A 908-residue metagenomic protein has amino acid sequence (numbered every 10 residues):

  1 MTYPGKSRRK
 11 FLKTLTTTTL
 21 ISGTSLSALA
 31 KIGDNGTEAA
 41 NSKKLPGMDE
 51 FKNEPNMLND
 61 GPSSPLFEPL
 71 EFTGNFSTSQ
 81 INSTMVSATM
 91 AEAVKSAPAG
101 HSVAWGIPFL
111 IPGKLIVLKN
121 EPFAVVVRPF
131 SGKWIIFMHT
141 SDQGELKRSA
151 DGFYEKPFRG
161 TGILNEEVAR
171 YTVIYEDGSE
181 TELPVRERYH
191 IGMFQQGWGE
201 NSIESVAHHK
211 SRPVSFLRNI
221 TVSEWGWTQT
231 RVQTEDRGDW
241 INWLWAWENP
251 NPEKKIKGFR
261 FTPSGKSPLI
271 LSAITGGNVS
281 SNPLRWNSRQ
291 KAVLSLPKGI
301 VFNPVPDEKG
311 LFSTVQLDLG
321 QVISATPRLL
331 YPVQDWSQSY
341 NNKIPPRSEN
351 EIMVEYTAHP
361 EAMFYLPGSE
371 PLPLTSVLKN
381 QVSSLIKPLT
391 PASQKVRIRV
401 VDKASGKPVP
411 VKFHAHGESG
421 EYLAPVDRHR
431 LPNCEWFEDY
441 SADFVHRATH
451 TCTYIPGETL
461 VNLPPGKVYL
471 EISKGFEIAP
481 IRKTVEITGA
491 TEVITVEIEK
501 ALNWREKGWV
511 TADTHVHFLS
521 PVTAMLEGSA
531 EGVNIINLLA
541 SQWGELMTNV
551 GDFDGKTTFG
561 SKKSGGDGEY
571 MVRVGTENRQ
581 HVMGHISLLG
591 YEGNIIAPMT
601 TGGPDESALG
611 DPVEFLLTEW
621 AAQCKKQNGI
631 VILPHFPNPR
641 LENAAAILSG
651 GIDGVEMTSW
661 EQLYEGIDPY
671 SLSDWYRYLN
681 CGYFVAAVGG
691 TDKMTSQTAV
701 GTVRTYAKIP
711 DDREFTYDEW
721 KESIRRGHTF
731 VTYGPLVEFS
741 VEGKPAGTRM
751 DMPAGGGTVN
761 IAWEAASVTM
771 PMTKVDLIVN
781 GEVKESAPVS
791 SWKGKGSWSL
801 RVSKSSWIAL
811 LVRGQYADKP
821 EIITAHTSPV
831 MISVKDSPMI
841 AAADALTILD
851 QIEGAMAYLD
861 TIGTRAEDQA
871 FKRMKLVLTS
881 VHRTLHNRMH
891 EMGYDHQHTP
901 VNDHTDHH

Functional and structural regions predicted by a protein language model:
M1-L20, I32-D34: N-terminal secretory signal peptides
A28-A30, A39: Boundary at the C-terminal end of the N-terminal hydrophobic targeting segment
G36-M353: N-terminal/edge-of-domain interface segments
W134, T140, L389-A404: A short, Gly/Thr-enriched small/hydrophobic beta-strand-prone motif that recurs across taxa
G144-L146, I191-G192, K266-L269, S281 (+13 more regions): Flexible loop/turn segments at secondary-structure boundaries
H209-G238, L431-E458, D554-S561: Surface-exposed acidic, glycine/proline-enriched linker/cap segments that occur as 15-30-residue helix-coil
F302-D307, L319-E351, Y356-S383, V401-N462 (+5 more regions): C-terminal functional module detector
R505-A687, T691, Q697, Y717-E719: Catalytic cores of extracellular degradative/oxidative enzymes
